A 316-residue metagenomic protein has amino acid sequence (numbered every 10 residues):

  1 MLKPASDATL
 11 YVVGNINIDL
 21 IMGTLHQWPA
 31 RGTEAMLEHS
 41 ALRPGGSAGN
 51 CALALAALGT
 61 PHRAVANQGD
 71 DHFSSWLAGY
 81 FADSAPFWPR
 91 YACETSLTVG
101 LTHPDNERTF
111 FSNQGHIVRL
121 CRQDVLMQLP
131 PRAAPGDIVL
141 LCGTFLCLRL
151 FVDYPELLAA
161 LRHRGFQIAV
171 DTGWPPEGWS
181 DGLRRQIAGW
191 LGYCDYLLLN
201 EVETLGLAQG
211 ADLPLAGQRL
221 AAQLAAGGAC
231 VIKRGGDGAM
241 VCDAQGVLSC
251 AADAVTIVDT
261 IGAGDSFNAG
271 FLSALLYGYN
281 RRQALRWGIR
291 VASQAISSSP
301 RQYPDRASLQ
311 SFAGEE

Functional and structural regions predicted by a protein language model:
M1-I16, A78-R90, G100-L248, S308-L309: Ribokinase/PfkB-type carbohydrate-kinase core domain
M1-V65, H72-S75, I257-V258: Glycine-rich phosphate/adenosyl-contacting loop at the front of the ribokinase-like
D19, L205, Q302: Nucleotide phosphate-binding site architecture
I21, F111, L207, A295 (+1 more regions): Residues that scaffold the ATP/ADP-binding catalytic core of kinase and kinase-like folds
A57, A225-I232, G236, L248-E316: Conserved post-catalytic alpha-helical subdomain immediately downstream of the catalytic base and nucleotide-binding
T60, F166, Y279: Short phosphate-binding/catalytic loops that engage adenosine nucleotides
S96-T98: Glycine-rich phosphate-binding loop of ATP-grasp-fold ATP-dependent ligases
